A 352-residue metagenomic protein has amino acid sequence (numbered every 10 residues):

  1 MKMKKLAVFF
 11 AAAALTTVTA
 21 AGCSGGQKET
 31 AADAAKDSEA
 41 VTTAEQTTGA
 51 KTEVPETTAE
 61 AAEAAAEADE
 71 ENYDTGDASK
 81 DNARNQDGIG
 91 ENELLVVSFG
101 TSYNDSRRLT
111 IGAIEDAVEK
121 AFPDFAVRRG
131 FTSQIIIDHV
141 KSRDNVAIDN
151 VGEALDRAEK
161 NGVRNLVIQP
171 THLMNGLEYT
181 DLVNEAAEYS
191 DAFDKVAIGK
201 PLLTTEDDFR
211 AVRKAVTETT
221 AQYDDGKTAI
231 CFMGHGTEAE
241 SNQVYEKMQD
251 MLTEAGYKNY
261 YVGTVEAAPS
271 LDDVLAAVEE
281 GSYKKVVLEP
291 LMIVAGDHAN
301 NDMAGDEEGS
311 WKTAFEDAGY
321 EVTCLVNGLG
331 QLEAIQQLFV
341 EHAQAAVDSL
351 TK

Functional and structural regions predicted by a protein language model:
M1, V41, G49-T52: Glycine-centered signal
M1-F10: Bacterial Sec-dependent N-terminal signal peptides
K4-K5, K28, K36, K51: Polybasic, lysine/arginine-rich low-complexity segments
A13-A14: Repetitive helical segments and hydrophobic/amphipathic motifs
V18-G22: C-terminal motif of bacterial Sec signal peptides marking the signal peptidase cleavage site
G25, E29-T30, T48-K352: Active-site-proximal alpha-helix that buttresses catalytic centers in soluble enzyme cores
D33: Pyridoxal 5′-phosphate
K36-E45: Short extracytoplasmic/periplasmic juxtamembrane "stem" segments immediately C-terminal to an N-terminal membrane anchor
